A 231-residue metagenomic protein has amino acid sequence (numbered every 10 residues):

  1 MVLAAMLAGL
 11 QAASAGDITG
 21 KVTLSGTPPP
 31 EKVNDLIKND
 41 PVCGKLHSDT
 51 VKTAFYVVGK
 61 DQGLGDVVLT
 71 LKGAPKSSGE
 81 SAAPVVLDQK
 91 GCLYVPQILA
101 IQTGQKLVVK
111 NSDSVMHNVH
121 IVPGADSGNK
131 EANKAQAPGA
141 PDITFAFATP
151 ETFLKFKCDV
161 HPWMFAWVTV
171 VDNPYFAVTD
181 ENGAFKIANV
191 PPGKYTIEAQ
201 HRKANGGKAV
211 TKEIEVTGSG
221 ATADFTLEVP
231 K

Functional and structural regions predicted by a protein language model:
M1-G9: Bacterial N-terminal signal peptides
A13-K231: Extracytoplasmic copper-binding redox domains, predominantly the cupredoxin/blue-copper superfamily
